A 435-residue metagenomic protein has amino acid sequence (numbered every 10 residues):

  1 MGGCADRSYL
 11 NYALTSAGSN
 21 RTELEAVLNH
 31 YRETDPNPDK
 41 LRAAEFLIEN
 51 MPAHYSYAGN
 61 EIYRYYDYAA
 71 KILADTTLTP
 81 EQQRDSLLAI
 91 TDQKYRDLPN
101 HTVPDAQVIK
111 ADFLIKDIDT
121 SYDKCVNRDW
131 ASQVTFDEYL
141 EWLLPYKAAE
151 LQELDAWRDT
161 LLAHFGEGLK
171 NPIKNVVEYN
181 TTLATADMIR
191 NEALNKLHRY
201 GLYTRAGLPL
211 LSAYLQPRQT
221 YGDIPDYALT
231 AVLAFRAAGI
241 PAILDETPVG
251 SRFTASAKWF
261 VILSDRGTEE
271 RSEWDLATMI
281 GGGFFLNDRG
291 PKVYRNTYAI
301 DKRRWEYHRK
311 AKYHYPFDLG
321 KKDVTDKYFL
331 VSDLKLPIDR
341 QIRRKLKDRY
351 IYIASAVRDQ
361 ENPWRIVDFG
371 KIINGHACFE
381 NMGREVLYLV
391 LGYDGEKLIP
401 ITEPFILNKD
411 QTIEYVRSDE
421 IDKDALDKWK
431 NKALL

Functional and structural regions predicted by a protein language model:
Y9, P172-M188, E192, Y203-Y214 (+2 more regions): Hydrophobic/aromatic-rich core segments of domains that either
A26, P38-Q219, T254-A255: Secondary-structure boundary elements
S332-R344: A short, amphipathic beta-strand motif
Q341-N362, L435: Short, ordered, surface-exposed loop/turn motifs in non-cytosolic proteins
D359-H376: Short, acidic Ser/Thr/Gly-rich low-complexity loop/linker segments typical of extracellular and cell-surface proteins
I373-L398, F405-L407: Short Pro-Gly-centered beta-turn/loop motif in secreted/extracellular proteins
D394-K423: Structured interaction patches on ligand/partner-binding surfaces of diverse proteins
